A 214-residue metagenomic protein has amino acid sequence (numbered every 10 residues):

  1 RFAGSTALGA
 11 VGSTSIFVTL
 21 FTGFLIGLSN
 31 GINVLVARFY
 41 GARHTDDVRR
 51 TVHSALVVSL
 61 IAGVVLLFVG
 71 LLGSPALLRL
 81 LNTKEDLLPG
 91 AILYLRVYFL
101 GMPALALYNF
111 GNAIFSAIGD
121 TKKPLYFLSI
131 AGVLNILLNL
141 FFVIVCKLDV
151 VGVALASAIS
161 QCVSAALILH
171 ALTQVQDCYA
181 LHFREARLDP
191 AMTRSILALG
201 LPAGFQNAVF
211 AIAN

Functional and structural regions predicted by a protein language model:
R1-G9, L78-E85, F141-L148, G204 (+1 more regions): Helix-terminus/linker motif at the lipid-water interface of multi-pass membrane proteins
S5-I16, A91-L95, A154: Small-residue hotspots at the loop-to-helix junctions and early N-terminal turns of transmembrane alpha-helices
L8-F68, L105-P124: Small-residue-rich hydrophobic transmembrane alpha-helices
T19, S59, Y98, P124 (+3 more regions): Residue-level signature of transmembrane alpha-helical cores of multipass secondary-active transporters and flippases
L20-G23, N135-N139, A165-L169: Hydrophobic transmembrane alpha-helices of multi-pass small-molecule transporters
L28, V69-G73, P103, L107 (+2 more regions): Residue-level signal for transmembrane alpha-helical positions in Major Facilitator Superfamily
V36-P103, V143-G200: Short alpha-helical transmembrane segments in multi-pass integral membrane proteins
S59, I114-L140, V151, L155-A158: Alpha-helical transmembrane segments of multi-pass membrane transporters/permeases
